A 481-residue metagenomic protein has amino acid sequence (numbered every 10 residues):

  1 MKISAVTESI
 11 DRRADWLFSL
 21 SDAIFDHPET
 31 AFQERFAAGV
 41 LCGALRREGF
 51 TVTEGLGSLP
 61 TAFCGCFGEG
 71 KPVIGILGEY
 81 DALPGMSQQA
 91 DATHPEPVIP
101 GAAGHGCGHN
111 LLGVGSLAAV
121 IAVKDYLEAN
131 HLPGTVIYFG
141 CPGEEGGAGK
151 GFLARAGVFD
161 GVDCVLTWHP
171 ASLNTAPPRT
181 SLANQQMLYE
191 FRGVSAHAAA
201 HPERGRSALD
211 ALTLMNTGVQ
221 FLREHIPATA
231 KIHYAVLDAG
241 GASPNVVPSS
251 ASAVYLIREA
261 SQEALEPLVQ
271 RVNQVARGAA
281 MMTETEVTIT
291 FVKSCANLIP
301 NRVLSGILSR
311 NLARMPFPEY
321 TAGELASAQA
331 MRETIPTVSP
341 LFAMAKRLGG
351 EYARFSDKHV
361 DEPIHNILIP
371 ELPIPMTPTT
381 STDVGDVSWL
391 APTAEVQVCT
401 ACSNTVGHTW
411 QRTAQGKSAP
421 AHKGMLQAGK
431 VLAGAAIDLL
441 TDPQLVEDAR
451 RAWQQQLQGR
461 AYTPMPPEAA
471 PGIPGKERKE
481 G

Functional and structural regions predicted by a protein language model:
K2, R13-L20, Q33-A44, P72 (+19 more regions): General structural feature for long, well-ordered alpha-helical segments within catalytic domains of soluble enzymes
K2-H105, N110, V114-G134: Acidic/His- and Gly-rich active-site-bordering loop/insert found across diverse amide/peptide-bond hydrolases
E29-T30, F139-G143, V292-N297: Conserved short loop/turn motifs at secondary-structure junctions
T61-F63, L83-G85, A92-G104, N110-L111 (+3 more regions): Histidine/acidic-residue-rich, glycine-tolerant segments that coordinate divalent metal ions
I74, F139, C164-L166, P392-V396: Hydrophobic/aromatic beta-strand patches that form the interior of the parallel beta-sheet core in alpha/beta enzyme
G75-L77, R192, V396-C399: Non-cysteine beta-strand/loop elements that form the S-adenosyl-L-methionine
T213-G481: Metal-dependent amide/peptide-bond hydrolase catalytic core, centered on the "pita-bread" metallohydrolase fold
